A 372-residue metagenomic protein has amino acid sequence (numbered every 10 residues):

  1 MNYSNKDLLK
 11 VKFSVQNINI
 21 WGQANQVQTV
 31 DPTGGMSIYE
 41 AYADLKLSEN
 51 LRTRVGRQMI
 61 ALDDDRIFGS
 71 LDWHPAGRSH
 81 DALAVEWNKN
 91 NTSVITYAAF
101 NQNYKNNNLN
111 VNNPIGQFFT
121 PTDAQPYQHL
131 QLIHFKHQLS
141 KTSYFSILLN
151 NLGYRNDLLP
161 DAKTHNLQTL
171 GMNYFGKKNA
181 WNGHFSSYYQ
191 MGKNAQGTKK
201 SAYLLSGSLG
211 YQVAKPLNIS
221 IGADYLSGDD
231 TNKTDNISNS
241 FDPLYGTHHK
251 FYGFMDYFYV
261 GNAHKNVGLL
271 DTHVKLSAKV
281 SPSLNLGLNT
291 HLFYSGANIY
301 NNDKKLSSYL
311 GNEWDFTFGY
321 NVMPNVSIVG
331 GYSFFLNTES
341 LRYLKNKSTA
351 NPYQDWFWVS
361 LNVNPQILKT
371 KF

Functional and structural regions predicted by a protein language model:
Y3-E49, L62-L71, F118, D157 (+6 more regions): Surface-exposed loop and membrane-interface regions of Gram-negative outer-membrane beta-barrel proteins
W21-Q23, I60-I67, N107-Q117, L149-Y154 (+4 more regions): Flexible, solvent-exposed coil segments and beta strand-coil junctions, predominantly the extracellular/periplasmic
E49-T53, L71-T234, V274, K279 (+4 more regions): Signature for the C-terminal beta-barrel architecture of outer-membrane proteins
F100, T122-A124, G176, T198 (+5 more regions): Extracellular/periplasm-exposed beta-strand and loop segments of Gram-negative cell-envelope proteins, dominated by
V213-A214, G261-S340: Flexible, acidic glycine-rich loops studded with aromatic residues
S220, S227-G228, H264, P365-F372: Flexible, glycine-rich linker and terminal segments associated with outer-membrane beta-barrel/transport systems
K233-V267: Flexible glycine-rich, low-complexity coil/linker segments exposed to the extracellular/periplasmic environment
N351-F372: Outer-membrane beta-barrel "beta-signal"
